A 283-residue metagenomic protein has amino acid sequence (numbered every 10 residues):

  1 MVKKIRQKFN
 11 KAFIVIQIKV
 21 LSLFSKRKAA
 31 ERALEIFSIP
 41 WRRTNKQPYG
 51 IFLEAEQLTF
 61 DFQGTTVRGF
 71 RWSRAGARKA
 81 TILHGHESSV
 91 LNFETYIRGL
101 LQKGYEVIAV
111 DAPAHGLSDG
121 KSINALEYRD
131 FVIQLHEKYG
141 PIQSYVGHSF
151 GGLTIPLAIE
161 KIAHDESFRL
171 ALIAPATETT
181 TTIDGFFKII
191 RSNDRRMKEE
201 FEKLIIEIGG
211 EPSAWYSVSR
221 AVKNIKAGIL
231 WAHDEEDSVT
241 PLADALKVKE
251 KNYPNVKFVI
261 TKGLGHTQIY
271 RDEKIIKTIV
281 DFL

Functional and structural regions predicted by a protein language model:
K3-T59: An N-terminal hydrophobic leader/cap segment in hydrolases
V90, I97-D119: Conserved alpha/beta-hydrolase
Y96, A227, P241-K249: Short alpha-helix in the alpha/beta-hydrolase fold that links the catalytic acid
S122-Q143: Alpha/beta-hydrolase active-site loop
V146-G147, G151-I155: Gly/Ala-rich beta-loop-alpha elbow adjacent to hydrolase catalytic centers
I162-E211: Hydrolase active-site cap/lid region
I225, W231-H233, D237: Short beta-strand/loop motif that positions the catalytic acidic residue of the alpha/beta-hydrolase fold
L264-K274: Catalytic histidine-centered segment of alpha/beta-hydrolase-like enzymes
